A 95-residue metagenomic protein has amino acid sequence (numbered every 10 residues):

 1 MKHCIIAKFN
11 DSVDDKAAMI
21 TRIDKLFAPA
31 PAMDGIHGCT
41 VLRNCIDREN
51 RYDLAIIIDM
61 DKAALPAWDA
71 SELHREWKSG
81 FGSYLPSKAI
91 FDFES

Functional and structural regions predicted by a protein language model:
M1-D53, M60-A67, E94-S95: Short S/T/G/P-rich N-terminal loop/turn motif that feeds into the first structured element of a domain
A63-F91: C-terminal structural segments of small proteins and small subunits
